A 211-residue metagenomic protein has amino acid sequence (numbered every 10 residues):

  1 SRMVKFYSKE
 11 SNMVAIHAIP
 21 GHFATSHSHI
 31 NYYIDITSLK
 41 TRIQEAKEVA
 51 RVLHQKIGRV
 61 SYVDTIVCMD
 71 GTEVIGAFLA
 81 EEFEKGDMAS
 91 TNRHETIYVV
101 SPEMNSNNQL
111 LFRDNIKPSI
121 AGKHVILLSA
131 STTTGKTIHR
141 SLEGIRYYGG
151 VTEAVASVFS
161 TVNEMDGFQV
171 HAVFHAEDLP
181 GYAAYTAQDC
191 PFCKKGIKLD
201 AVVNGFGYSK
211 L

Functional and structural regions predicted by a protein language model:
S1-K9, L142-L211: PRPP-dependent phosphoribosyltransferase catalytic core
S1-Y62, G205-L211: Active-site-facing substrate-recognition patch
Q55, E81, K85, E143 (+1 more regions): Short, well-ordered alpha-helices that flank and scaffold nucleotide-derived cofactor binding pockets
I57-R59, R113-S119, A187: Short amphipathic alpha-helix with an adjacent loop that forms part of the alpha/beta core around
V60-T72: Short glycine-rich phosphate-binding loop at a beta-alpha junction
V63-D64, K123, E153: Conserved acidic residues
C68, L127-L128: Hydrophobic Val/Ile/Leu positions in short beta-strands of Rossmann-like dinucleotide-binding domains
E73-I126, T133-T137: Short, glycine/charge-rich flexible loops or terminal/linker lids adjacent to PRPP-binding catalytic cores
